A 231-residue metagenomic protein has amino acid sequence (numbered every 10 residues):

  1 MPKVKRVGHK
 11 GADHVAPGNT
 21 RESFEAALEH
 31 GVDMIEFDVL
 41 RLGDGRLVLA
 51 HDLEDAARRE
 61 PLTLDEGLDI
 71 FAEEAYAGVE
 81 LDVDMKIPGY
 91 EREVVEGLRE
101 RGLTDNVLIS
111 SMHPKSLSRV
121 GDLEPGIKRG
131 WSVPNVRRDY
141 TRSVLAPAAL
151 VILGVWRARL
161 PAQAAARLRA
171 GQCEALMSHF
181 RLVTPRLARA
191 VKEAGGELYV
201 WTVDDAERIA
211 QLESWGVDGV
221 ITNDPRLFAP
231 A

Functional and structural regions predicted by a protein language model:
M1-A231: Phosphate-group recognition and catalysis centered on beta-loop-alpha active-site segments
